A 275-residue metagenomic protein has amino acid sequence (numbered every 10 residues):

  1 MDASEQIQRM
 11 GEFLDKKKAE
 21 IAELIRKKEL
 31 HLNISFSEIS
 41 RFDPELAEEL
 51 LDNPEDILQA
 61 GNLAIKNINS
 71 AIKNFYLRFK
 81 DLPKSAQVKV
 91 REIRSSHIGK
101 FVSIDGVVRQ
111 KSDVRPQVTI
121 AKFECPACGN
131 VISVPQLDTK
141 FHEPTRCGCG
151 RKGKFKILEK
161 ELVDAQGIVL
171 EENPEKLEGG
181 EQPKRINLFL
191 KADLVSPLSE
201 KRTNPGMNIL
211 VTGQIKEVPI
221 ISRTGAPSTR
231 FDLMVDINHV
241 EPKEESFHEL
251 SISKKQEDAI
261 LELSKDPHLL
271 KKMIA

Functional and structural regions predicted by a protein language model:
M1-A275: OB-fold and OB-like single-stranded nucleic-acid-recognition modules and their adjacent interaction interfaces
